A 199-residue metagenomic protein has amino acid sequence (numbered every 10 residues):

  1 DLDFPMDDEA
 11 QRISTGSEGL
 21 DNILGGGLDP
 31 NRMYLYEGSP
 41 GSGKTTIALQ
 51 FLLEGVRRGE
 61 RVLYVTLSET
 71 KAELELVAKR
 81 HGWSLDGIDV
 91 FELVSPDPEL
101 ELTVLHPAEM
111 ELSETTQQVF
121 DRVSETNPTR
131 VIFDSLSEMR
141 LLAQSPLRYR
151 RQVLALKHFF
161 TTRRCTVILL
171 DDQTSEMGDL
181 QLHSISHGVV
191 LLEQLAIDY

Functional and structural regions predicted by a protein language model:
D1-M6, Q11, E125-T126, Q194-Y199: Conserved P-loop NTPase
G16-G27: Pre-Walker A adenine-sensing motif
G25, M33, P40, L191 (+1 more regions): Scaffold/interface architecture of coatomer-like assemblies
G26-D29, E54-R58, H81-L85, D121-E125 (+2 more regions): Conserved catalytic network of the ASCE P-loop NTPase/AAA+ motor domain
M33, S39-L100: Conserved P-loop
R61, N127-R130, T161-L170: Loop/turn-to-beta-strand initiation segments
E99-T161: Phosphate-binding/switch loop-helix module in NTP-utilizing enzymes
T166-Y199: Phosphate-binding/switch region of NTP-binding enzymes
